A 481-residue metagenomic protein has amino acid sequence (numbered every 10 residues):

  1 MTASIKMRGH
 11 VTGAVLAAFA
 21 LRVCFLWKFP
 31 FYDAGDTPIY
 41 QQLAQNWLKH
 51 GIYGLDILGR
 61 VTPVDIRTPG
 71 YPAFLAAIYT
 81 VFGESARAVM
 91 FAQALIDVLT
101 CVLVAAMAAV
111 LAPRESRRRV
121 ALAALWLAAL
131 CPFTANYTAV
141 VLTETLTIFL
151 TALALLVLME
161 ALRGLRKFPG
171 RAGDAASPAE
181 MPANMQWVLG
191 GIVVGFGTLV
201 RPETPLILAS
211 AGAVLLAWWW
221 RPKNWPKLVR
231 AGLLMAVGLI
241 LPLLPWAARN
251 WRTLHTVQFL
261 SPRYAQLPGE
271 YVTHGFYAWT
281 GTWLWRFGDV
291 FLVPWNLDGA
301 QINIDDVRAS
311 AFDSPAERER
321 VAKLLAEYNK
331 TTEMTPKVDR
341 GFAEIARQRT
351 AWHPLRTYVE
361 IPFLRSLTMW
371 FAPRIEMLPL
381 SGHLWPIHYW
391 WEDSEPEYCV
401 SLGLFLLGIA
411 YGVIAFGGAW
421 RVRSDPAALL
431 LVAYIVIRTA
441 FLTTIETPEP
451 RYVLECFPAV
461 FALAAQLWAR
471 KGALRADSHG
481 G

Functional and structural regions predicted by a protein language model:
V11-G13, V102-L130, I148-F149, R166 (+2 more regions): Transmembrane-helix signature of polytopic, membrane-embedded enzymes that assemble or transfer cell-envelope glycans
V15, P69-A73, G83-V102, L122 (+3 more regions): Loop-to-helix entry region of an early transmembrane alpha helix in multi-pass inner-membrane enzymes
V23-C24, P38-P63, G70-A73: Extracytosolic helix-loop segments that constitute the early lumenal/periplasmic catalytic or substrate-binding loops
G35-P38, I66, A88-L99, A123-L158 (+2 more regions): Multi-pass, polyprenyl lipid-linked donor-dependent membrane glycosyltransferases
R87-A88, L95, T331-T332, F342-E344 (+1 more regions): Membrane-interface anchor segments at the N-terminal boundary of transmembrane helices in multi-pass membrane enzymes
F91-R114, L153, V157, I414-G417: Transmembrane-helix motifs of polytopic, lipid-linked glycan transferases
R119-L122, V157-G195, P226-R230: Short hydrophobic alpha-helices at membrane interfaces in multi-pass membrane enzymes
F259-P379: Membrane-proximal stem/loop segments at transmembrane-domain junctions that anchor or position
